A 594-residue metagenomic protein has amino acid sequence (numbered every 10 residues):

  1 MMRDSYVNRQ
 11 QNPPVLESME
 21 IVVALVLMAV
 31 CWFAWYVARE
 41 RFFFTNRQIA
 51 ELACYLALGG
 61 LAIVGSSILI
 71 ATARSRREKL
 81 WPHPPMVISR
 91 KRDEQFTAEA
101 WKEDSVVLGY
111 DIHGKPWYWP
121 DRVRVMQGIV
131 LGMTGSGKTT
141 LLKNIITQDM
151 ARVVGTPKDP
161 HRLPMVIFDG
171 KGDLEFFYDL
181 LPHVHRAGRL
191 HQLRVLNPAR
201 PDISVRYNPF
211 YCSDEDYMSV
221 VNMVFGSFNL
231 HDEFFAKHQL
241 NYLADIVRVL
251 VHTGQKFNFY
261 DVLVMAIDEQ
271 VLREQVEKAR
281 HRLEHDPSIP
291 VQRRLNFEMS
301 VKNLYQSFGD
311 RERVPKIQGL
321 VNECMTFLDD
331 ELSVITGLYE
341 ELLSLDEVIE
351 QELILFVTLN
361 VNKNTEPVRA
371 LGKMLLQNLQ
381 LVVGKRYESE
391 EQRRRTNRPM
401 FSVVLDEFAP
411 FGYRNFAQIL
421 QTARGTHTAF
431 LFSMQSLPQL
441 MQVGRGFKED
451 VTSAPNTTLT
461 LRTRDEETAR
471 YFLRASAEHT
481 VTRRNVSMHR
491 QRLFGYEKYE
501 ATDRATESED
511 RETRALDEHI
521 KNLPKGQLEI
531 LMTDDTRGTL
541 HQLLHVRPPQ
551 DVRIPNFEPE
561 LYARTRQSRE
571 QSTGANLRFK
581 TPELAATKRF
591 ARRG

Functional and structural regions predicted by a protein language model:
M1-S136, T140-P160, H489-R490, A501-S508 (+2 more regions): Basic- and hydrophobic-enriched, low-structure N-terminal and domain-boundary segments that flank ATP-binding catalytic
M2-D4, R74-L80, D111-K115, W119-T428 (+2 more regions): P-loop NTPase motor domains
L25-A29, T358, V403, P455: Short, flexible active-site loops
A38, F44, I49, A53 (+11 more regions): Extended hydrophobic/Leu-rich segments
N46-Q48, F228-D232, F257-A266, E391-R395 (+4 more regions): Short flexible/disordered coil segments
L420-D534: Conserved ATP-driven motor cores of ASCE-family P-loop NTPases powering translocation/secretion/packaging/pilus
L493, L544-R547: Compositionally biased, intrinsically disordered low-complexity segments enriched in polar/proline residues
